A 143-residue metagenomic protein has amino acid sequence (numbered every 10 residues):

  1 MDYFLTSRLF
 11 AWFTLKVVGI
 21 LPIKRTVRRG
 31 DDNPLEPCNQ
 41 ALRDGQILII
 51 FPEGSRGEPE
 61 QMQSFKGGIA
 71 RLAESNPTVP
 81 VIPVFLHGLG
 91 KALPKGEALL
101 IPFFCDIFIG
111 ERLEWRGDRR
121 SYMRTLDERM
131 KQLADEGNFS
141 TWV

Functional and structural regions predicted by a protein language model:
M1-R28: Catalytic core of membrane glycerolipid acyltransferases/transacylases, capturing the structured, soluble-facing
D2, E53, L86: Cofactor-binding loop segments of dinucleotide-utilizing enzymes, especially the Rossmann-like FAD- and NAD(P)+-binding
L5, R28, R56, L89-A92: Surface-exposed, flexible loop/turn segments at secondary-structure boundaries
F10, T14, P34, F65-L72: Amphipathic alpha-helical interface surfaces
W12-T14, N39-Q40, A73, E97-L99: Short secondary-structure boundary/capping segments
G30-Q63, C105-W142: N-terminal/domain-start segments enriched in small and hydrophobic, helix-friendly residues, covering either
E58-S121, T125: A cross-family acyltransferase "interaction/gating" segment
